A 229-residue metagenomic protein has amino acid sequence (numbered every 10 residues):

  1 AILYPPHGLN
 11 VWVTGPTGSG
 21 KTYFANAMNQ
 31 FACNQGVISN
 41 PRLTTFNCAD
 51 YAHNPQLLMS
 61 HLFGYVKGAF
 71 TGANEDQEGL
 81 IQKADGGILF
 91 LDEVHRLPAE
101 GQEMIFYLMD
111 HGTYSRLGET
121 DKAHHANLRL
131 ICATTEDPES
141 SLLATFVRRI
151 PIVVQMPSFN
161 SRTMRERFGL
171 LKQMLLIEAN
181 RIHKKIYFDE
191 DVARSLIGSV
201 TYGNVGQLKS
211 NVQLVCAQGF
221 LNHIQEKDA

Functional and structural regions predicted by a protein language model:
A1-V11: Pre-Walker A (pre-P-loop) alpha-helix and adjacent loop at the N terminus of AAA/AAA+ ATPase modules, a conserved
G8, Q35-I38, A69-I81, V94 (+2 more regions): Conserved Walker
V11-F46: Walker A/P-loop
A25, A52-F63, N74-D110, S140-R149 (+1 more regions): Conserved AAA+/SF3 P-loop NTPase catalytic/coupling segment centered on the Walker-B
Q35-F63: AAA+/P-loop NTPase substrate/partner-engagement loops
V153-R167: Conserved AAA+ ATPase "SRH/arginine-finger" region at the nucleotide-binding site
K184-T201, K227: Short conserved motifs of the RecA-like P-loop NTPase core
R194-I197, G206-L221: C-terminal helical "lid" of AAA+/P-loop NTPase domains
